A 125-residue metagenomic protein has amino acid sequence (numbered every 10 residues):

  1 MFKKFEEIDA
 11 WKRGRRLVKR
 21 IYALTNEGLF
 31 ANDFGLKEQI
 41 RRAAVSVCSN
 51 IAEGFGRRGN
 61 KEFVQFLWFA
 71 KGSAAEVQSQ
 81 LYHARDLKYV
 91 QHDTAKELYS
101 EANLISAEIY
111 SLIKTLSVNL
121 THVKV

Functional and structural regions predicted by a protein language model:
M1-E53, R57-V125: Short, C-terminally biased terminal segments at protein or domain edges
